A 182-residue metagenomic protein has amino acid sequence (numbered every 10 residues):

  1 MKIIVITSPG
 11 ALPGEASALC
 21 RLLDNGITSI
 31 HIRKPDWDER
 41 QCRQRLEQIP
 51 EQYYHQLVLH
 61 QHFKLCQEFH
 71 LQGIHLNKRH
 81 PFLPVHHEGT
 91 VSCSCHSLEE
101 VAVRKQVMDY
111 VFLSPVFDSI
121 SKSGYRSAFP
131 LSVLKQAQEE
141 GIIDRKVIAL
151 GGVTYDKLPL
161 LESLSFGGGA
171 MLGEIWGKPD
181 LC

Functional and structural regions predicted by a protein language model:
M1-S17: N-terminal amphipathic alpha-helix/helix-capping segment at the start of soluble metabolic enzymes
K2-T7, I30-I32, L57-L59, I74-L76 (+4 more regions): Hydrophobic faces of well-ordered beta-strands that scaffold small-molecule active sites in alpha/beta enzyme cores
V5, I30, C66, R104 (+4 more regions): Conserved, mostly hydrophobic/aromatic
P9-G10, L57-K64, C93-A102, V116 (+2 more regions): Glycine-rich beta-to-alpha transition loops that act as phosphate-gripper elements at the mouths of alpha/beta enzyme
L23, I27-H87: N-terminal active-site wall of soluble small-molecule enzyme domains
N25, F69, Q106-V107, S163-S165: Structural motif
R43-Q61, H86-L98, S127-A149: Alpha-helix-loop-beta-strand connector modules within alpha/beta enzyme cores
I74-V85, Y110-Y125, L150-C182: Glycine-rich phosphate-binding active-site loops on the catalytic face of alpha/beta enzymes
